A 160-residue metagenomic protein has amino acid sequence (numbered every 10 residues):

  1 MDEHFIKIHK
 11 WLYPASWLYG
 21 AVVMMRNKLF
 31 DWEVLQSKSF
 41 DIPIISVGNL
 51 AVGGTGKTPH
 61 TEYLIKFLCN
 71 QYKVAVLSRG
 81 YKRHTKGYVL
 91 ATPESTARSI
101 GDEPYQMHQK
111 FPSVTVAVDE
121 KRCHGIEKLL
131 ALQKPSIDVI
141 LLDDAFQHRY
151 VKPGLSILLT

Functional and structural regions predicted by a protein language model:
M1-P43: A transmembrane-helix-recognition feature enriched in membrane-embedded lipid enzymes and envelope glyco-/phospholipid
S16, I44-N49, G53, F67-K73 (+3 more regions): P-loop NTP-binding module
S16, V23, I45, E62-K66 (+2 more regions): N-terminal, well-ordered alpha-helical segments
V23-N27, V34-G48, L64, V139-L142 (+1 more regions): N-terminal nucleotide/polyanion-binding subdomain common to many enzyme families
N27-P93: Walker A (P-loop) phosphate-binding motif
Y81-T160: Phosphate/Mg2+-binding loops and adjacent switch elements in nucleotide/diphosphate-handling enzyme cores
